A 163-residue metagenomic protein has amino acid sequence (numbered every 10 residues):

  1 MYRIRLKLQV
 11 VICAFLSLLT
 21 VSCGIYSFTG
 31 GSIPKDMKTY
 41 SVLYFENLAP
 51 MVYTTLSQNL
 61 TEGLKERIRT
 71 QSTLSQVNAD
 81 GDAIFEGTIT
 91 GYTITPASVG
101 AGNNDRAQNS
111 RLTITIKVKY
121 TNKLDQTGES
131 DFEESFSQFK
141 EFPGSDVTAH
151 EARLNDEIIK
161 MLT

Functional and structural regions predicted by a protein language model:
M1-I12: Bacterial N-terminal signal peptides that target proteins for export
V10-S22: Bacterial N-terminal signal peptides
S22-T73, V77-N78, L124-D125: A structural "domain/chain start" motif
T61, T113-I114, I159: A general structural signal for well-ordered alpha-helical segments in protein cores
T70-S75, D82-D131, S135-R153: Surface-exposed short loop/turn segments
E151-T163: Compositionally biased, intrinsically disordered linkers/stalks adjacent to structured regions
